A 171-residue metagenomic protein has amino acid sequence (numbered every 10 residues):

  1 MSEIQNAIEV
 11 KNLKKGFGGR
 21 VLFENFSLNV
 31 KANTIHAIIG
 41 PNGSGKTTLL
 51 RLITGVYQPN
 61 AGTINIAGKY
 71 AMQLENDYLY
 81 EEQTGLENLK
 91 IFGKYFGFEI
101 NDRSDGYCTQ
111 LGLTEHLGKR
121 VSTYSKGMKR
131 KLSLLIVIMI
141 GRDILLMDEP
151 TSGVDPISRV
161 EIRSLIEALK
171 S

Functional and structural regions predicted by a protein language model:
I8, F23-N25: Conserved structural motif at the start of ABC-family nucleotide-binding domains
I39-P41: The feature captures the beta-strand-to-loop junction immediately N-terminal to the Walker
T54: Helix-to-loop junction immediately C-terminal to a conserved catalytic motif
K90, N101-H116, I138: Conserved ABC ATPase "signature" region
M139-D143: A short, proline-enriched helix->beta-strand linker immediately N-terminal to the Walker B motif in ABC-type P-loop
L145-E149: Catalytic Walker B motif of ABC-type/P-loop ATPase nucleotide-binding domains
V160-S171: Helical segment within the ABC ATPase nucleotide-binding domain
